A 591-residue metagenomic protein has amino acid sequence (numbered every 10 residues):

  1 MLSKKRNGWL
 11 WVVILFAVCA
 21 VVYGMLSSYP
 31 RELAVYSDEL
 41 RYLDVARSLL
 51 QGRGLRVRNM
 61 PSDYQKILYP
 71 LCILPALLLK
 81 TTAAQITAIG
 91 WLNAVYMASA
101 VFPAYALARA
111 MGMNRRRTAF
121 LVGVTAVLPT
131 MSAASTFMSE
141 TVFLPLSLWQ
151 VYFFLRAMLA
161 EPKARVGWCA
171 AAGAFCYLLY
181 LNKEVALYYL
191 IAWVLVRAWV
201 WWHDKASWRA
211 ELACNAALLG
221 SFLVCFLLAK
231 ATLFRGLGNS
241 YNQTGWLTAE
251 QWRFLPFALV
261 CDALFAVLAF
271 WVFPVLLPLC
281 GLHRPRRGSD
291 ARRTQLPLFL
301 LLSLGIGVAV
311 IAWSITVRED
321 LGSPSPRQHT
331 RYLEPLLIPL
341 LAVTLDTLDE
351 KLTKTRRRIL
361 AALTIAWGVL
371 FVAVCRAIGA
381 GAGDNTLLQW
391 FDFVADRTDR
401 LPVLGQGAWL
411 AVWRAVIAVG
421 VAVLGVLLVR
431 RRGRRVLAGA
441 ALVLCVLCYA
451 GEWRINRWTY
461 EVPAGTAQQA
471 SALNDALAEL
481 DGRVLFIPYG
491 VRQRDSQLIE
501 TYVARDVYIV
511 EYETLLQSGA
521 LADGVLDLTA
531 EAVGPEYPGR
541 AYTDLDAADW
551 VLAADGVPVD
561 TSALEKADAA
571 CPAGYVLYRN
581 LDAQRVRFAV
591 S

Functional and structural regions predicted by a protein language model:
R6-Y36, A126-V127, L179, L218-A231 (+3 more regions): Transmembrane signal-anchor helices characteristic of membrane glycosylation enzymes that use polyprenol
S27-L40, Q51-L74, T87: Membrane-proximal lumenal/periplasmic loop motifs of glycosylation machinery
Y36-S37, S62, P129-F143, N182-V185: Short acidic/glycine- and proline-prone juxtamembrane loop motifs at membrane-interface regions of multi-pass membrane
D63, I67, L71, L79-F102: Loop-to-helix entry region of an early transmembrane alpha helix in multi-pass inner-membrane enzymes
W91-G112, P145, W149-F153: Transmembrane-helix motifs of polytopic, lipid-linked glycan transferases
A110-G112, Q150-W168, L179, H203: Membrane-interface transmembrane helices that cradle and orient dolichyl/undecaprenyl
L178-Y180, I191, R197-D204, R209-P285 (+2 more regions): Membrane-lumen/periplasm interface segments of specific transmembrane helices in polyprenyl phosphate-linked
F265-L301, L340-D346, L363, I417-R430: Hydrophobic, aromatic-rich transmembrane alpha-helices and their immediate juxtamembrane boundary segments
